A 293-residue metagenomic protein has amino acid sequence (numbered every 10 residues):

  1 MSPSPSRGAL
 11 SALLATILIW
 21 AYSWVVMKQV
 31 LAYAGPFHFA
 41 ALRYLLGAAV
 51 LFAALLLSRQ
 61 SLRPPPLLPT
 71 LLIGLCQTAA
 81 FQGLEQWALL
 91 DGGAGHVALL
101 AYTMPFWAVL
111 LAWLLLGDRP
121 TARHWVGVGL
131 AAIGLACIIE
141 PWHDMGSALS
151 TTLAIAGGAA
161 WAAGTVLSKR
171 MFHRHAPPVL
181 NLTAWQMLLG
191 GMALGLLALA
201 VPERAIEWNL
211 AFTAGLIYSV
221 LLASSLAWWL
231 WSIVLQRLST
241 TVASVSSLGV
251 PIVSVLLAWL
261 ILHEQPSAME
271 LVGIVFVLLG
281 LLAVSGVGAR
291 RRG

Functional and structural regions predicted by a protein language model:
M1-H38, H143-R170, M192-A193, R292-G293: Glycine-/small-residue-enriched transmembrane alpha-helix faces in small-molecule transporters and effluxers
I19, S23-W24, F52-T103, L111 (+2 more regions): Specific transmembrane alpha-helical segments of multi-pass solute transporters/efflux pumps, especially DMT/EamA
A21, L45-A49, A132, L188-M192 (+2 more regions): Small-residue-rich packing faces within the transmembrane alpha-helices of Major Facilitator Superfamily
V30, F39, R43, A88 (+7 more regions): Hydrophobic/aromatic residues within transmembrane alpha-helices of multi-pass small-molecule transporters
H38-A49, Q77, Q82-R119, H124 (+2 more regions): Specific alpha-helical transmembrane segments that line the substrate/conduction pathway and gating interfaces
A40-L42, Q82, V97-T103, L167-G191 (+1 more regions): Helix-helix packing/entry segments at the starts of transmembrane helices
L51, A108-L110, G146-P202, L216 (+1 more regions): Transmembrane alpha-helical segments that form core, pore/gating elements of small-molecule transporters/exporters
L51, L111, P120-E140, G158-A159 (+4 more regions): Hydrophobic transmembrane alpha-helices of multi-pass small-molecule transport proteins
